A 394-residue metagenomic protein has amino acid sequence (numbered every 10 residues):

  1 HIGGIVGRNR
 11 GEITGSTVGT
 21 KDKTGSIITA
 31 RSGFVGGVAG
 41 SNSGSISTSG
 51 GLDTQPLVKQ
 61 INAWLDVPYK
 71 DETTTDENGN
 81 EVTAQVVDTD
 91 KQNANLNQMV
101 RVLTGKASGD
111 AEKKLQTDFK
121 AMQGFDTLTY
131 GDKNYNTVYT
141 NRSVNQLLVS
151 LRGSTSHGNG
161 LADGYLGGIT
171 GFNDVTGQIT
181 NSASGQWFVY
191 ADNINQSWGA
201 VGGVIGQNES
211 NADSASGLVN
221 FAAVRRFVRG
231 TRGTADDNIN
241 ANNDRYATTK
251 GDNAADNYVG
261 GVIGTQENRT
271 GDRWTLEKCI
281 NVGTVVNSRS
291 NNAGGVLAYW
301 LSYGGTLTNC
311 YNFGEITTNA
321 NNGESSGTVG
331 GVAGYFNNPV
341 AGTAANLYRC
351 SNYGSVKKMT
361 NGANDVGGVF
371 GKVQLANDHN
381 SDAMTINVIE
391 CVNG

Functional and structural regions predicted by a protein language model:
H1-G394: Surface-exposed loop/turn motifs in large extracellular/passenger domains
